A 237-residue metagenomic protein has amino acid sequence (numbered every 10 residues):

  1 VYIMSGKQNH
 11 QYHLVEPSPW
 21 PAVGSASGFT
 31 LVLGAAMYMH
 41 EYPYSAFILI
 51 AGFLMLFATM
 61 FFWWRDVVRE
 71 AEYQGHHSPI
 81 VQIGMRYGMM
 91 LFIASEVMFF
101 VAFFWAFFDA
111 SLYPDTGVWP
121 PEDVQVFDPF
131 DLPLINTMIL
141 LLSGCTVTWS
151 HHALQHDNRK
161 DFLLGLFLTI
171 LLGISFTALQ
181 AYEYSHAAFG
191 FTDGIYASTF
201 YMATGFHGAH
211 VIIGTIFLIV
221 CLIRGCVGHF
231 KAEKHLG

Functional and structural regions predicted by a protein language model:
V1-G237: ...captures the hydrophobic TM-helix bundle architecture rather than a specific catalytic motif, and can also fire on
